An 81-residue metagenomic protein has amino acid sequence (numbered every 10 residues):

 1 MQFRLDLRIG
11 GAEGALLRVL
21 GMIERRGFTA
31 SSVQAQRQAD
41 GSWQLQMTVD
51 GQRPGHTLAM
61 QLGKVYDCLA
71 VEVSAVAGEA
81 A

Functional and structural regions predicted by a protein language model:
M1-A81: A conserved regulatory-domain signal marking ACT and ACT-like small-molecule sensing domains and adjacent regulatory
